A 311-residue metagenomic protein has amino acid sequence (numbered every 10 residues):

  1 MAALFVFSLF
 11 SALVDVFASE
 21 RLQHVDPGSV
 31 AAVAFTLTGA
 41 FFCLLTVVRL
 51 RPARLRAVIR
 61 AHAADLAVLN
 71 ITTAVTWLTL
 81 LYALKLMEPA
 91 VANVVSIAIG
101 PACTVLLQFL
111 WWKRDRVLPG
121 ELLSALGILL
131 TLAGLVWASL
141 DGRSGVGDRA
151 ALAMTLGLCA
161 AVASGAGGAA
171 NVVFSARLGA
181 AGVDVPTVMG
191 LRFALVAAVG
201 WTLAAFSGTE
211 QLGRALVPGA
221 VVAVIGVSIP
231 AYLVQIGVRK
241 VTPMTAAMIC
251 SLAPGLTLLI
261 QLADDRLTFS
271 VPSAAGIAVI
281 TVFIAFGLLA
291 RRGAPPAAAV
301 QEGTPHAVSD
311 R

Functional and structural regions predicted by a protein language model:
M1-V33, I71, V75-T79, L126-A133 (+5 more regions): Glycine-/small-residue-enriched transmembrane alpha-helix faces in small-molecule transporters and effluxers
L4, R60-A67, R116-L130, G182-L191 (+1 more regions): Cytoplasmic-side transmembrane-helix entry/capping segments in multi-pass membrane proteins
L13-V14, P52-S96, A133, W137 (+1 more regions): Specific transmembrane alpha-helical segments of multi-pass solute transporters/efflux pumps, especially DMT/EamA
V16-P27, R54, K85, W137-A153 (+2 more regions): Membrane-interface helix termini and inter-helical loops of multi-pass transporters
H24-V75, G100-Q108, T131, A166-N171 (+2 more regions): Transmembrane alpha-helices of multi-pass small-molecule transport proteins
P27-A40, L84-A102, A153-A166, G213-V227 (+1 more regions): Structural signature of hydrophobic alpha-helical transmembrane segments
S29-A40, L81-P119, P243-L262: Specific alpha-helical transmembrane segments that line the substrate/conduction pathway and gating interfaces
F42, P119-G142, W201, S251-L252 (+3 more regions): Hydrophobic transmembrane alpha-helices of multi-pass small-molecule transport proteins
